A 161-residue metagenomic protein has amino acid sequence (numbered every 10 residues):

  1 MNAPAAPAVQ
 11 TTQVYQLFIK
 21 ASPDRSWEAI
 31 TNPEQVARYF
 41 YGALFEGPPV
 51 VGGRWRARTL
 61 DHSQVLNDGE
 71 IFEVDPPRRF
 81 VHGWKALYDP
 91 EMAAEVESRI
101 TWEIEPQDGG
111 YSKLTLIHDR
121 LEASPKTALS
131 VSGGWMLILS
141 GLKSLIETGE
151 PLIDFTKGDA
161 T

Functional and structural regions predicted by a protein language model:
M1-E46: Hydrophobic ligand-binding cavity/cleft-lining segments
Q10-Q16, R54, L66, R79 (+2 more regions): Intrinsic-disorder/low-complexity, polar/charged segments enriched in Ser/Thr/Lys/Arg/Asp/Glu/Gln
V14-Y15, E34-D68, K157-T161: Short beta-edge strand/loop motif at the mouth of beta-sheet-based domains
Q16-L17, D68-E73, S98-P106: Hydrophobic/aromatic beta-strand elements that line small-molecule binding cavities or substrate pockets in beta-rich
P23-D24, F72-R79, E103-K113: A short, structured loop/turn motif at beta-sheet edges
S26-W27, V36, W55, I71 (+4 more regions): Hydrophobic pocket/interface hotspot
P90-M136: Beta-strand/loop substructures that line and gate deep hydrophobic ligand-binding cavities in soluble
R120-T161: A conserved amphipathic terminal alpha-helix motif
